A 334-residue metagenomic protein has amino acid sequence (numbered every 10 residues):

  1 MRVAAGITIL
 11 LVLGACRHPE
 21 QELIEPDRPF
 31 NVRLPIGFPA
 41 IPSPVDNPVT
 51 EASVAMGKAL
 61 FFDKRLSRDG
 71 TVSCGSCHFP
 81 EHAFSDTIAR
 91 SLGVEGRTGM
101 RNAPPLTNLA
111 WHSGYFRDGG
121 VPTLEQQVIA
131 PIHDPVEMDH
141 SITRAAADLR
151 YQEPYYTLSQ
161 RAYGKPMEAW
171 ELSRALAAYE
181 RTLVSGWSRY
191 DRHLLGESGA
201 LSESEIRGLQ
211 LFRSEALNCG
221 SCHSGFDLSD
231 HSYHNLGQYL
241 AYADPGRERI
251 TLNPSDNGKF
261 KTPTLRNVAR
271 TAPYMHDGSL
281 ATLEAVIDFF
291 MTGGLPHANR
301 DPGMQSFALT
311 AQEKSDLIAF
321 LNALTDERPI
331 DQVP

Functional and structural regions predicted by a protein language model:
M1-I7: Sec-dependent signal peptide recognition, specifically the positively charged N-region followed immediately by
V12-A15: C-terminal motif of bacterial Sec signal peptides marking the signal peptidase cleavage site
E20-A130, D191-N299, T325, I330-P334: Short glycine/threonine-rich turn/loop motifs
S43-V45, H140-R144: A ubiquitous short alpha-helical element
A110-S113, V128-I132, L149, E153 (+1 more regions): Generic hydrophobic/packing signal
I142-W187, S279-P334: C-terminal capping alpha-helices of c-type cytochrome domains
